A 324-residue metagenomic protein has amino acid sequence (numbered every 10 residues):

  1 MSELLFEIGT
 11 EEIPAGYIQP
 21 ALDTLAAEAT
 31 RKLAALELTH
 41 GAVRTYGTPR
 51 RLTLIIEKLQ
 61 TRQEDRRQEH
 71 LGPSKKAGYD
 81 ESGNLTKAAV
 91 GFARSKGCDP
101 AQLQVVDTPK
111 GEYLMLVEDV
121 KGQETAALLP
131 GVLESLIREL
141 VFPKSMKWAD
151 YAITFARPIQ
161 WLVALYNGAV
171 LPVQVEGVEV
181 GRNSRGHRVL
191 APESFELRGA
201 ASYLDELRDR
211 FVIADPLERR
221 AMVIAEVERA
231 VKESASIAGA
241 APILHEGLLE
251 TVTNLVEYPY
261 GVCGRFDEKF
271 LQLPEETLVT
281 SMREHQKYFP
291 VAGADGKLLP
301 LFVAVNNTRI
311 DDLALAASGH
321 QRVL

Functional and structural regions predicted by a protein language model:
M1-Y288, A292-G296: Long, basic N-terminal domains or extensions that often function in RNA/ssDNA interaction or organelle/cellular
F289-L324: Function-dense linear segments that define catalytic or interfacial modules in macromolecule-processing proteins
